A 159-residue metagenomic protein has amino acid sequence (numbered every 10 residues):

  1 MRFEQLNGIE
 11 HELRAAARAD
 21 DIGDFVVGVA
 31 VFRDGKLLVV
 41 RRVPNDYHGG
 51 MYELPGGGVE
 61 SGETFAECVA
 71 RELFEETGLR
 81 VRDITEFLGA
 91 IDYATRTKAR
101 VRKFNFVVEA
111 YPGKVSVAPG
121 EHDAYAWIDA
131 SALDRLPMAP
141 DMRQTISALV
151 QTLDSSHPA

Functional and structural regions predicted by a protein language model:
M1-G28: Acidic, metal-coordinating catalytic segment for phosphate/diphosphate chemistry, firing primarily on the Nudix
F25-V27, G35, R102-F104, D123: Change "...and in nucleic-acid phosphodiester-cleaving endonucleases..." to "...and in nucleic-acid processing enzymes
V31, N105-E109, W127-D129: Short, well-ordered beta-strand micro-motif
K36-E75: Conserved Nudix-box catalytic region and its N-terminal flanking loop in Nudix hydrolases and closely related
L79-G89: A short coil-to-beta-strand element that immediately follows conserved catalytic motifs
A90-K114, L149: Active-site-adjacent beta-strand/loop module that shapes the phosphate/pyrophosphate-binding cleft
S116-A159: Nudix hydrolase/Nudix homology domain
